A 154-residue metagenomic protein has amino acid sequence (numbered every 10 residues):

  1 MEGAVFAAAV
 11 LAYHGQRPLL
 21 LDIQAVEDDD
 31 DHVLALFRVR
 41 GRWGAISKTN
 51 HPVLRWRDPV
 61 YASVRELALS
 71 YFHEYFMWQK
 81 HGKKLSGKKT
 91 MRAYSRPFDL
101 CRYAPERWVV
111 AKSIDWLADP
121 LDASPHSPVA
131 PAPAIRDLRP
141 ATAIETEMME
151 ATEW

Functional and structural regions predicted by a protein language model:
M1-H32: Active-site neighborhood of thiol-dependent amide/isopeptide-bond enzymes
E27-D29, L36-W154: His-Asp-centered catalytic microenvironments across diverse enzyme cores, prominently the transglutaminase-like
